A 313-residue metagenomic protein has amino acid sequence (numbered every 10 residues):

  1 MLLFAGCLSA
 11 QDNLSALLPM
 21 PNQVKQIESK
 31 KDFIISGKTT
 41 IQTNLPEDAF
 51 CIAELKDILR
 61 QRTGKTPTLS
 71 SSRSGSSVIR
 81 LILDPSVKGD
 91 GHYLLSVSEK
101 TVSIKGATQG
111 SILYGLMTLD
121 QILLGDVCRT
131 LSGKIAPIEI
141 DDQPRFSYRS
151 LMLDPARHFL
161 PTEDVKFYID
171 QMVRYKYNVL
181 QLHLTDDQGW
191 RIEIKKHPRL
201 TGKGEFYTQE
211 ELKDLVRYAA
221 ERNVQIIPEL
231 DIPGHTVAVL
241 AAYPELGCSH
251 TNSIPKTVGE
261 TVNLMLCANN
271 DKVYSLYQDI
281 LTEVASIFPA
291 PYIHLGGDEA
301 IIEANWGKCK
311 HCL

Functional and structural regions predicted by a protein language model:
M1-G6: Bacterial N-terminal signal peptides
C7-S147: Acidic, contiguous N-terminal accessory segments
K88-H294, N305-K308, C312: Feature activates predominantly on carbohydrate-active enzymes
G296-D298: Glycine-rich beta-strand-to-loop/alpha-helix junction loops that act as flexible
I301: Short active-site segment of divalent metal-dependent hydrolases/proteases that encodes the spacing between
